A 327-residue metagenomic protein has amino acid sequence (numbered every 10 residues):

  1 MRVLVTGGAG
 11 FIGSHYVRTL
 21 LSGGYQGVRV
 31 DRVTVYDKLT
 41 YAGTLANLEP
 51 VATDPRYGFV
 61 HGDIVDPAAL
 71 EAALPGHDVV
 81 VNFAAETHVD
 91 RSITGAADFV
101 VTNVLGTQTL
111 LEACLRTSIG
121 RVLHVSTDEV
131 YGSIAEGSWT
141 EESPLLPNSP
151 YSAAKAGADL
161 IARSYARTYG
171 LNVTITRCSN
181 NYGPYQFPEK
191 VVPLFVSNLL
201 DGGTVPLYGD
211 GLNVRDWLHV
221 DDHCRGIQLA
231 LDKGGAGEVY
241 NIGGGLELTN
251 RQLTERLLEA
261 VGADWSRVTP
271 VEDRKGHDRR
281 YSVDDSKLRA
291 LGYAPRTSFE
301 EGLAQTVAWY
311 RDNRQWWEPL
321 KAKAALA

Functional and structural regions predicted by a protein language model:
M1-N181, Q305, D312-A327: N-terminal Rossmann-like NAD(P)+-binding domain of SDR-like oxidoreductases, especially those catalyzing
T19, G23, G62, L199-A327: C-terminal substrate-binding subdomain of Rossmann-fold SDR/epimerase-dehydratase oxidoreductases
A68-E71, D90, A97, Q108 (+8 more regions): Residues in well-ordered alpha-helical elements
A96, T176, P188-E189, G234: Active-site loop immediately N-terminal to the catalytic Tyr-X3-Lys motif of short-chain dehydrogenase/reductase
E136, P147-A154, P184, P188 (+2 more regions): The catalytic Tyr-centered alpha-helix of NAD(P)H-dependent dehydrogenases
G157, I161, Y165, F195 (+2 more regions): Hydrophobic alpha-helix immediately C-terminal to the catalytic Tyr-X-X-X-Lys motif of short-chain
